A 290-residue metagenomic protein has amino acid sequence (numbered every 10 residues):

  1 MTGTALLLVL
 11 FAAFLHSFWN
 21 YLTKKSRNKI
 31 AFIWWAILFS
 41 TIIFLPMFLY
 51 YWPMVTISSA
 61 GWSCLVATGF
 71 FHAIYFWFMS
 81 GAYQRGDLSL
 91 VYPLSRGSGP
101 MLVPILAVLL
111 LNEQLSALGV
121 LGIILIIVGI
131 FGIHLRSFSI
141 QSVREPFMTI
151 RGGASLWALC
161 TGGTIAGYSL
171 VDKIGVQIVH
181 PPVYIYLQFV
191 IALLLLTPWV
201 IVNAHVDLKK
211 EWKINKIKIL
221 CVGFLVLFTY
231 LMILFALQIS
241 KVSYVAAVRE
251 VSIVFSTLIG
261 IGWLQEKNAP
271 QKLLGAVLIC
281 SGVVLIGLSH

Functional and structural regions predicted by a protein language model:
M1-F70, F76-L88, L135-W157, V190-C221 (+4 more regions): Membrane-interface interhelical linkers
F11, W35, A67, L94-S95 (+4 more regions): Hydrophobic core positions of alpha-helical segments in small-molecule transporters and transporter systems
A13-S17, L45, G69-W77, G97-I105 (+8 more regions): Hydrophobic/small/kink-forming positions within alpha-helical transmembrane segments of polytopic membrane proteins
A31-W35, V91, Y184-I185, V245: Juxtamembrane helix-start motifs in multi-pass secondary transporters
F44, P104, L118-S137, Q271-H290: Hydrophobic transmembrane alpha-helices of multi-pass small-molecule transport proteins
G61-G69, E113-V128, H180-A192: Alpha-helical transmembrane segments
P100-L121, I130-F131, V254-L274: C-terminal transmembrane-helix exit sites in multi-pass transporters
I150-V183: Selected transmembrane alpha-helices and immediately adjacent juxtamembrane segments of polytopic inner-membrane
